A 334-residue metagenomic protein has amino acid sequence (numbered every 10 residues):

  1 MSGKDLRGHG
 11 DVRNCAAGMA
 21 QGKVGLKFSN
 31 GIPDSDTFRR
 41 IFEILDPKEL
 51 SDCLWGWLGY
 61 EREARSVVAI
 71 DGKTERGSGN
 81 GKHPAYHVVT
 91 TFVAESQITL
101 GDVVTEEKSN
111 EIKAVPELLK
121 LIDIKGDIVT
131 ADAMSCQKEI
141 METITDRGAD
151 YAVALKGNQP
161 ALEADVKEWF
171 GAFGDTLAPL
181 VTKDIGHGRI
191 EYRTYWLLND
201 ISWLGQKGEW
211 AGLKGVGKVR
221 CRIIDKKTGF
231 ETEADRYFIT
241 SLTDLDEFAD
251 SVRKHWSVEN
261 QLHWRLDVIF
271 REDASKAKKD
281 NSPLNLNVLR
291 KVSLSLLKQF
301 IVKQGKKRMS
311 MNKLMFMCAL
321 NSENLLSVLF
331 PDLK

Functional and structural regions predicted by a protein language model:
M1-A131, C136-E139, G305: Conserved, well-structured functional cores that handle cations and Mg-NTP chemistry
L6, S35, P47, S51 (+7 more regions): Alpha-helix initiation and N-capping motif
G8-D11, C53-G56, P179-K183, L262-V268 (+1 more regions): Short coil/turn segments at secondary-structure boundaries
R13-A17, D46, L58, R62 (+4 more regions): Structural signal for hydrophobic packing residues in well-ordered secondary-structure cores of soluble enzyme domains
A16, R265-K334: A short, flexible helix-boundary coil/loop motif
L100-G188: Nuclease catalytic cores that cleave nucleic-acid phosphodiester bonds, predominantly acidic two-metal-ion
D150-R253: An anionic, glycine-rich sequence signature occurring as long contiguous blocks
G215-L297: A C-terminal functional module that forms or caps the active site or interfaces directly with catalytic machinery
